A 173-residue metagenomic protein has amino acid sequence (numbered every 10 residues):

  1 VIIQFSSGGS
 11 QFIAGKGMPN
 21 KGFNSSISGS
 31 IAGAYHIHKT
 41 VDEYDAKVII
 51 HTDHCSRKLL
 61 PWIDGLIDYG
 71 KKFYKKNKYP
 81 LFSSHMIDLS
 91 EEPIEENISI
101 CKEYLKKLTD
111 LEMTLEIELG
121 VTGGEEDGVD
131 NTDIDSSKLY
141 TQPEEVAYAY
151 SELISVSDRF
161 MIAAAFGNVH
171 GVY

Functional and structural regions predicted by a protein language model:
V1, G8-Q11, G15-D45, S56-Y173: Alpha/beta enzyme core
